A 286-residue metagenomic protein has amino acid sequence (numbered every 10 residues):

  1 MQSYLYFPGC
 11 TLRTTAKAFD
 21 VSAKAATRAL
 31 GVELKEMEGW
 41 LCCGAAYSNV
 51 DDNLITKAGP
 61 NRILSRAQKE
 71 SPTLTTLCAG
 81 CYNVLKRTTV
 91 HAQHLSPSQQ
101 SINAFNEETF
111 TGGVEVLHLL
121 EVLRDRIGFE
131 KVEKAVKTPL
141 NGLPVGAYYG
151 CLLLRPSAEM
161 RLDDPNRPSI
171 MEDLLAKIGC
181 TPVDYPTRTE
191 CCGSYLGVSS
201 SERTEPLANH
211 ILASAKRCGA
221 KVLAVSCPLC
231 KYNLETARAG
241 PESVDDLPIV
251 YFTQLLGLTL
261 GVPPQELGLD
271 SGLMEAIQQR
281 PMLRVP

Functional and structural regions predicted by a protein language model:
M1-P286: Iron-sulfur cluster-binding electron-transfer modules in prokaryotic oxidoreductases
